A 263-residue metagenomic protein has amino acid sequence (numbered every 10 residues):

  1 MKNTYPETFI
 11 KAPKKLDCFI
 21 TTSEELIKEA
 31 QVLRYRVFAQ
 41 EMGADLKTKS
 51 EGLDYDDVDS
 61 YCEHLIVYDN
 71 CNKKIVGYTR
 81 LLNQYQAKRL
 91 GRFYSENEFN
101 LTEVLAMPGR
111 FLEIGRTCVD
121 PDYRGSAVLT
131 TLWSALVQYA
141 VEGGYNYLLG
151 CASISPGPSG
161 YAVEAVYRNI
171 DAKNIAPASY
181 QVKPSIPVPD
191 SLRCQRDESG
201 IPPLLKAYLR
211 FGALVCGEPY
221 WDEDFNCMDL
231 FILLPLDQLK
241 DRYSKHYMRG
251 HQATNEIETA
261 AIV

Functional and structural regions predicted by a protein language model:
N3-V76, R80-N83: Short amphipathic alpha-helix that is part of the acyltransferase structural core
S23-A30, F38-G43, K73-T79, P108-F111 (+3 more regions): A broad, low-specificity signal for short, low-complexity segments enriched in glycine/proline and polar/charged
L33, N169, H246: Residues that form generic nucleotide/phosphate-binding pockets
R36, L233-L234: Short, surface-exposed amphipathic charged segments that create phosphate/polyanion-binding patches used for binding
Q84-L214, P219-C227, I232, L239: Acyl-donor binding region in acyl/amide transferases
Q238-K240, S244-Y247: Long, contiguous binding/interaction regions
G250-V263: Short, cationic low-complexity segments
